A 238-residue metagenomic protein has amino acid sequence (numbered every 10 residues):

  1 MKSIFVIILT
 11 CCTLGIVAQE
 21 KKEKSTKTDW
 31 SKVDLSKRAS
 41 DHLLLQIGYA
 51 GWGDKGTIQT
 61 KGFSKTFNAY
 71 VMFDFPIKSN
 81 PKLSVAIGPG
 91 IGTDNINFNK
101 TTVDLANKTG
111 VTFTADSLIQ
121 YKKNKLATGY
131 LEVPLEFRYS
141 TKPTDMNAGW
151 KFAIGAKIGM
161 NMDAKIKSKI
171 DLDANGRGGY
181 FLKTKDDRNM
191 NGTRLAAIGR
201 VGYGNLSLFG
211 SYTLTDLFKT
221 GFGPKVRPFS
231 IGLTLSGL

Functional and structural regions predicted by a protein language model:
M1-S25, L235-L238: Bacterial Sec-dependent N-terminal signal peptides
Q19-D74: Short glycine/proline- and aromatic-enriched beta-strand/turn motifs that initiate or cap beta-hairpins
K21, S31-D41, P76-L83, K142-W150 (+1 more regions): Short loop/turn motifs that connect adjacent beta-strands in outer-membrane beta-barrel proteins
R38, L182-L238: Predominantly the C-terminal beta-signal and adjacent terminal strand-loop region of outer-membrane beta-barrel
A39-D41, K61-F67, A127-V133, A148 (+3 more regions): Residues that define the transmembrane beta-barrel architecture of outer-membrane proteins
L45, A69-F75, P89-I91, V133-Y139 (+4 more regions): Residues on the lipid-exposed face of transmembrane beta-strands in outer-membrane beta-barrel proteins
G51-W52, Q59-S117: Glycine- and aromatic-enriched membrane insertion/assembly motifs of diderm outer-membrane and organelle channel
G56-G62, N97-N107, V111-T128, N161-D173 (+1 more regions): Extracellular/periplasm-exposed beta-strand and loop segments of Gram-negative cell-envelope proteins, dominated by
